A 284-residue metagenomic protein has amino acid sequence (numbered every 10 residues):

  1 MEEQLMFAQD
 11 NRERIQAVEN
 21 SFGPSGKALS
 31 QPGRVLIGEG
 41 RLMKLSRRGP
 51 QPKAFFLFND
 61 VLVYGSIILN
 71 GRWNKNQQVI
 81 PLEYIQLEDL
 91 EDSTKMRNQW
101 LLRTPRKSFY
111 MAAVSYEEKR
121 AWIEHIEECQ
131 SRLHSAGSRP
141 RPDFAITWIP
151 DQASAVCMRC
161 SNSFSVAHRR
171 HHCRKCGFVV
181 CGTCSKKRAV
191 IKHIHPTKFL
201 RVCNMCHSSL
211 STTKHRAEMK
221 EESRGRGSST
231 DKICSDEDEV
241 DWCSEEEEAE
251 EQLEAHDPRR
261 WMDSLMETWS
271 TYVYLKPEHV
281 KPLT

Functional and structural regions predicted by a protein language model:
M1-N162, V166-F178, T183-A189, F199-V202 (+1 more regions): Membrane- and cytoskeleton-facing regulatory interfaces of eukaryotic small-GTPase pathways
I191-I194: Short proline/glycine-enriched turn/loop segments at secondary-structure junctions
